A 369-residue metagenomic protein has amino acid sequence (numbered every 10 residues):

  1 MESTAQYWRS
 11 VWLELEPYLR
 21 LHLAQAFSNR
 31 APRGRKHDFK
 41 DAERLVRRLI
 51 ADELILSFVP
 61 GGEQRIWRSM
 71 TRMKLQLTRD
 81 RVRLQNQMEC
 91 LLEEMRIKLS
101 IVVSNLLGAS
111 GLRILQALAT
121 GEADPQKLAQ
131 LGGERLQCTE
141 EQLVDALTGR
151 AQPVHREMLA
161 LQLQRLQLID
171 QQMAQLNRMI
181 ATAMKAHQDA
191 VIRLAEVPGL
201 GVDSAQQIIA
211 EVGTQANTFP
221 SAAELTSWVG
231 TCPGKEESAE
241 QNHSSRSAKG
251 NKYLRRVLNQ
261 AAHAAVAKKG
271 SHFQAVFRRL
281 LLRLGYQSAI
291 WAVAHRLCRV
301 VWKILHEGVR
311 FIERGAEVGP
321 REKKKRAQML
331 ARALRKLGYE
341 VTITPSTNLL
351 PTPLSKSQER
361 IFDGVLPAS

Functional and structural regions predicted by a protein language model:
M1-S369: A detector of single, family-specific signature residues that are central to catalytic or substrate-handling motifs
